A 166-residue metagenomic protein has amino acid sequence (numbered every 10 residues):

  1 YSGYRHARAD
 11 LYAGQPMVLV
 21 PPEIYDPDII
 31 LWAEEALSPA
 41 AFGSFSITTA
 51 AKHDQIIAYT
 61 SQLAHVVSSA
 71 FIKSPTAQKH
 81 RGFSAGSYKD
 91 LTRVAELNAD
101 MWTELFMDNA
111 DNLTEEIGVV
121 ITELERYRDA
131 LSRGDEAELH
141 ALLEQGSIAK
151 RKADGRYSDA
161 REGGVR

Functional and structural regions predicted by a protein language model:
Y1-F45: Rossmann-fold dinucleotide-binding core
L11-M17, A40-Q62, Q78: Conserved Rossmann-fold dehydrogenase catalytic segment
I24, K52, N98: Residue-level detector of flexible, active-site-proximal loop/helix-junction positions within diverse enzyme catalytic
E35, I148-R151: Charged/polar positions on well-ordered alpha helices
S44, I56-R93: Substrate/ligand-engaging "lid" and interaction regions
K79-A149: Interdomain hinge/lid region at the active-site interface of Rossmann-like NAD(P)-dependent oxidoreductases
D154-R166: Long, positively charged, glycine-interspersed low-complexity recognition regions
